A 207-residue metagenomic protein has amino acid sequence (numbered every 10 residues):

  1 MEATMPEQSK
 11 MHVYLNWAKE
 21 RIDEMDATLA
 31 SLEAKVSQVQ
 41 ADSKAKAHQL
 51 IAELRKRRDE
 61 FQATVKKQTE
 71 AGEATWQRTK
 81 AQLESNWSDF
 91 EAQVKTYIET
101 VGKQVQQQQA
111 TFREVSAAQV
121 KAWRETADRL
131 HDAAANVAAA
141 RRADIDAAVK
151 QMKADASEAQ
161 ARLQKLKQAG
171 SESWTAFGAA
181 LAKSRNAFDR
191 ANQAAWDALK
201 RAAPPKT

Functional and structural regions predicted by a protein language model:
M1-T4: Short, Lys/Arg-enriched N-terminal segments with co-localized hydrophobic residues within the first ~10-30 amino acids
E7-Y14, A18-K206: Amphipathic alpha-helical membrane/lipid-surface binding segments
